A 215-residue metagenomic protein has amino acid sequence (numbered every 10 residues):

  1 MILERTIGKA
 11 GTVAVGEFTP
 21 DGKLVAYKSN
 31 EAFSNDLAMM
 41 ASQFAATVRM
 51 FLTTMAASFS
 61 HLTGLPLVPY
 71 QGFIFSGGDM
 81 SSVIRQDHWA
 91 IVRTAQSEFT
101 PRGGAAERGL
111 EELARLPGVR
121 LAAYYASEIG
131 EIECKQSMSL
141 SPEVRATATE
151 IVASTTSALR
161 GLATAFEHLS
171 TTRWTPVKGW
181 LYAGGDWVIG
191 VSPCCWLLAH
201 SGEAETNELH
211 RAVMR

Functional and structural regions predicted by a protein language model:
M1-R215: Non-catalytic interaction/Regulatory regions outside core domains
